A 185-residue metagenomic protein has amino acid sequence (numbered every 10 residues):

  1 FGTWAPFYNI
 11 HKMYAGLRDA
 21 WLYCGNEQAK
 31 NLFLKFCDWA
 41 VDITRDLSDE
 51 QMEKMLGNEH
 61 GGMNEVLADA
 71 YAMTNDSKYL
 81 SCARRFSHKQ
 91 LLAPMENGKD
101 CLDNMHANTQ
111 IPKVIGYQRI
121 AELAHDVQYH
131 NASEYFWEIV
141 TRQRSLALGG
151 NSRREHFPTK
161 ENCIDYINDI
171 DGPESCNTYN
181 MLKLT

Functional and structural regions predicted by a protein language model:
F1-T185: Glycan-recognition and catalytic cores of secretory/periplasmic carbohydrate-active enzymes
